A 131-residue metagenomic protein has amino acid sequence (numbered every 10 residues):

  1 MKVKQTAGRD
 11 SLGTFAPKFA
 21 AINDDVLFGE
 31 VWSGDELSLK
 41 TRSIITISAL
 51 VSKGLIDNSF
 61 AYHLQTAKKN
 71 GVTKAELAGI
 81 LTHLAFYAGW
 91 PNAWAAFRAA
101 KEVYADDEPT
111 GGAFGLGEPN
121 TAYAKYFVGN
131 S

Functional and structural regions predicted by a protein language model:
M1-K40, S52, F60-A61, K69 (+1 more regions): Acidic, glycine/proline-rich low-complexity segments that act as flexible tails and inter-domain linkers
R42-L50, F60, L64, L77-L84: Short, structured motif recognition centered on aromatic/hydrophobic residues
V72-E76: Winged helix-turn-helix DNA-binding recognition segment
